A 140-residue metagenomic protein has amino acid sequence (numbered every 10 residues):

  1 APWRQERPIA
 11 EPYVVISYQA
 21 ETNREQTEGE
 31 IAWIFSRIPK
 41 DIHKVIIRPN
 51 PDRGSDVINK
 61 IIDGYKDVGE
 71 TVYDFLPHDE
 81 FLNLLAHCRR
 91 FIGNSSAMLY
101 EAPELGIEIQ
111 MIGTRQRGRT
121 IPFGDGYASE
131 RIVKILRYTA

Functional and structural regions predicted by a protein language model:
A1-A140: Nucleotide-activated sugar donor-binding and catalytic core shared by glycosyltransferases and related lipid-linked
